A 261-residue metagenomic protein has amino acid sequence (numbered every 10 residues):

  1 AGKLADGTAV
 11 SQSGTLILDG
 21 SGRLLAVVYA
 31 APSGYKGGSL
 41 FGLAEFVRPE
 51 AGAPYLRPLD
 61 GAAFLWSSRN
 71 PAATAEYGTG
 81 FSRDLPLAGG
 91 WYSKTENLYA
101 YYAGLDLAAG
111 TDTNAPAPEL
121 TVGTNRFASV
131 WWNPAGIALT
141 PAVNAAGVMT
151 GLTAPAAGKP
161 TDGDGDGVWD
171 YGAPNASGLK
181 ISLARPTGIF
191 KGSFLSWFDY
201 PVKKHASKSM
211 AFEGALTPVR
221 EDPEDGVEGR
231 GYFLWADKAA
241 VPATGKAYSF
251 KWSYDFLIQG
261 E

Functional and structural regions predicted by a protein language model:
A1-E261: Mature soluble binding/inhibitory domains
